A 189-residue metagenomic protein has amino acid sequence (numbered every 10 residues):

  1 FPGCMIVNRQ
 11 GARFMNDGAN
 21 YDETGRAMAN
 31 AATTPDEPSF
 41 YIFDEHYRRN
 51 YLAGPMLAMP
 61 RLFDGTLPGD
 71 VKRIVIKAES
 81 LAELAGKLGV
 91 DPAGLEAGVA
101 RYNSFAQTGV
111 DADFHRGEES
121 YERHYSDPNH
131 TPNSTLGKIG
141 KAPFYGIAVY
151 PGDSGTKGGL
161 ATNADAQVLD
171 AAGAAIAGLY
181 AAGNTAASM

Functional and structural regions predicted by a protein language model:
F1-M189: Mobile, glycine/GP-rich and aromatic-enriched active-site lid/loop segments adjacent to catalytic centers
